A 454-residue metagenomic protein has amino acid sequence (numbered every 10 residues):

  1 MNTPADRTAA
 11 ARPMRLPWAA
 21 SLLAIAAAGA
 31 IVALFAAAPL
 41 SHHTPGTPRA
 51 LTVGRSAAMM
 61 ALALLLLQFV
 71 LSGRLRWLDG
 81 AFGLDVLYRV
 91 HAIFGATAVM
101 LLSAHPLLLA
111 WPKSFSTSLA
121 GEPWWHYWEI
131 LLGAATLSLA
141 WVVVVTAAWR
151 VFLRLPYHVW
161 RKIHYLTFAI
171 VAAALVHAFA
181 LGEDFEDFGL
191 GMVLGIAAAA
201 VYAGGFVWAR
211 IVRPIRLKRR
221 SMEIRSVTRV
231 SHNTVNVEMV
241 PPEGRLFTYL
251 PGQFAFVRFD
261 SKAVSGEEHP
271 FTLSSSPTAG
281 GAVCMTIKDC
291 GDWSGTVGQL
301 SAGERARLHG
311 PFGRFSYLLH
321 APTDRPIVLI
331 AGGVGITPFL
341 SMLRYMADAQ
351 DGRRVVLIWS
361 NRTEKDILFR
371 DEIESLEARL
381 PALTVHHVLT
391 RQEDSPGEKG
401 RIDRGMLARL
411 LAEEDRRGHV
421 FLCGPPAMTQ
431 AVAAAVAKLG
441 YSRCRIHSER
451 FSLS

Functional and structural regions predicted by a protein language model:
N2-A26, A173-V176, D292-W293, I358-S454: Reductase modules of NAD(P)H-dependent flavoproteins
N2-N236, W293, P311, T390: Membrane-embedded alpha-helical bundles that constitute the cytochrome b-like, heme-associated redox core of multi-pass
G54, P214-H309, P322, A347-R353 (+3 more regions): Ferredoxin-reductase
H91, H164, G252, G335 (+1 more regions): Short, conserved phosphate/pyrophosphate- and ester-handling motifs at nucleotide-, phospho-/glycolipid
P311-T323: A short, basic/flexible loop-to-alpha-helix module at the beginning of a structural domain
P326-V328, V356, H419: Structural motif
I336-D348: Histidine-anchored nucleotide/phosphate-binding helix
